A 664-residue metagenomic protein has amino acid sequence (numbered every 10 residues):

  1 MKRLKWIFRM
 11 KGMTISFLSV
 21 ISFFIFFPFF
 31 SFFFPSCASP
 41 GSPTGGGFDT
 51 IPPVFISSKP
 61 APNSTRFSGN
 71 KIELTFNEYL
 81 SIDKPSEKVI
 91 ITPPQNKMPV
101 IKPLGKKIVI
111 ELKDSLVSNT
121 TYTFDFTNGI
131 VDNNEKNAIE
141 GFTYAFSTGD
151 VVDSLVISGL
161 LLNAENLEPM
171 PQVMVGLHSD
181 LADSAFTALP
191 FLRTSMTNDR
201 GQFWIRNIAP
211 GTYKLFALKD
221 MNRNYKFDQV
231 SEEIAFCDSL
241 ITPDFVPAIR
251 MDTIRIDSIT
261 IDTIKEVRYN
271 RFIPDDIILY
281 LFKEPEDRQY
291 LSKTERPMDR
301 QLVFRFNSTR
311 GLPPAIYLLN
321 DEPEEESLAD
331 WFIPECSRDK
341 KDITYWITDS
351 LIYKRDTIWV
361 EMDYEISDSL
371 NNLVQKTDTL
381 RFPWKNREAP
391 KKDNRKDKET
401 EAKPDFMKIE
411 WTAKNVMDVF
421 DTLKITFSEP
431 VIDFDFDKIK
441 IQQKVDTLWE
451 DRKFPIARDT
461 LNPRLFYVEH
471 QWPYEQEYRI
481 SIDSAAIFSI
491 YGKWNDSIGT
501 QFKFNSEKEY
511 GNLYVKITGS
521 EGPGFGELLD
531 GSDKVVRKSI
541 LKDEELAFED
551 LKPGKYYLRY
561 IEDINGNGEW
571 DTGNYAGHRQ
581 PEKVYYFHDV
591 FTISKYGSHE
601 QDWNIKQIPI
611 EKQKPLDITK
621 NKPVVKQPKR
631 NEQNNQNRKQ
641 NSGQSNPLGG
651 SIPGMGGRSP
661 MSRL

Functional and structural regions predicted by a protein language model:
K2-R9, T14-F24, S31-L664: N-terminal targeting or signal-anchor segments and their processing/structural boundaries
